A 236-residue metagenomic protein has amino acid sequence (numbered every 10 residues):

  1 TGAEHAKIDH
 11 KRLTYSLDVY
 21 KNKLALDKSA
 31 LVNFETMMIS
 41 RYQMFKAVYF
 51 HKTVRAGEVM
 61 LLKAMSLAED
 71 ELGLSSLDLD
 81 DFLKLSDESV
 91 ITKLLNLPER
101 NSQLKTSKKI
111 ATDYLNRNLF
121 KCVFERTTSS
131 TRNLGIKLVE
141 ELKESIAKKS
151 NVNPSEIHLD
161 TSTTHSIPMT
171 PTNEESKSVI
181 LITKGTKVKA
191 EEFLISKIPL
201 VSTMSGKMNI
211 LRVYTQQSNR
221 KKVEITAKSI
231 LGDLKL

Functional and structural regions predicted by a protein language model:
T1-L236: Histidine-centered, transition-metal-coordinating active-site segments
